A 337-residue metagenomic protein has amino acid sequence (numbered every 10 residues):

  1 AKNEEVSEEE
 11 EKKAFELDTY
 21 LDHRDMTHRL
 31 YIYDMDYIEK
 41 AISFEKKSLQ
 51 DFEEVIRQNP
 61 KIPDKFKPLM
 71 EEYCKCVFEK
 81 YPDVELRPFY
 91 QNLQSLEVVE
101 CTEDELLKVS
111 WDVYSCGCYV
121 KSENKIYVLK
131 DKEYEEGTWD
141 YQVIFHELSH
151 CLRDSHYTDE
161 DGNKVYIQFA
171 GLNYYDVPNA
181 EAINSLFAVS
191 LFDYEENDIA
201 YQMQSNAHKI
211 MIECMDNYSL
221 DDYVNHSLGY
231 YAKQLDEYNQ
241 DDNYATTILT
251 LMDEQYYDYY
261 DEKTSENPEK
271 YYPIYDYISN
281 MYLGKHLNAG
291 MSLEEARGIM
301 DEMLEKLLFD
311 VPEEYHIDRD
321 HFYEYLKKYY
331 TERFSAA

Functional and structural regions predicted by a protein language model:
A1-E71, V84-R87: Non-catalytic architectural context of zinc metalloproteases
Q58-I126: Auxiliary, metal-adjacent structural segments of Zn-dependent hydrolase domains
I126-I144: Short pre-active-site segment immediately N-terminal to the catalytic Zn-binding motif
W139-H156, S185: Active-site recognition of the HExxH zinc-binding catalytic motif
L148-A170: Catalytic Zn2+-binding segment of zinc metalloproteases
C151, S155, L186-Y194, I210 (+1 more regions): Active-site catalytic microenvironments for nucleophilic, acid-base chemistry
A170-Q204: Post-HExxH zinc-binding segment in Zn-dependent metallohydrolases
Y201-A337: Pan-zinc metallopeptidase signature
